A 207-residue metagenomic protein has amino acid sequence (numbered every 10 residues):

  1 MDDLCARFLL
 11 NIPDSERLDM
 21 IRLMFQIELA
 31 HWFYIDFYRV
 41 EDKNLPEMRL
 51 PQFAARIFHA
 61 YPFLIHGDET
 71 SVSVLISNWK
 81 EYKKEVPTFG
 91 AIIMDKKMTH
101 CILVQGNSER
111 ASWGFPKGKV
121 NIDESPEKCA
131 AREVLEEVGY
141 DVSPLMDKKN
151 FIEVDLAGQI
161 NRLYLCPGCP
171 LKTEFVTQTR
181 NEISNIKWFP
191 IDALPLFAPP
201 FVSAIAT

Functional and structural regions predicted by a protein language model:
M1-S112, K119-R132, Y140-E174, I183 (+2 more regions): N-terminal leader/linker segments that precede catalytic domains of diphosphate-processing enzymes
Q178: Extended, charge-rich, solvent-exposed interface segments
L196-P199: Long, compositionally biased charged/polar stretches
F201-T207: Short, intrinsically disordered, charge-balanced linker/junction segments flanking boundaries in proteins
